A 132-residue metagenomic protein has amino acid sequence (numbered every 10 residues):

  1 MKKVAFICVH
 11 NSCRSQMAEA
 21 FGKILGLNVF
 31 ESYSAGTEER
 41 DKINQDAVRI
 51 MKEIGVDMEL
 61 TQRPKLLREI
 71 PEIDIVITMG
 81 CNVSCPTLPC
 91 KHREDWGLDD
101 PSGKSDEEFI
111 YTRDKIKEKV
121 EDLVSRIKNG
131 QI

Functional and structural regions predicted by a protein language model:
M1-I132: Short polar/charged helix/loop
